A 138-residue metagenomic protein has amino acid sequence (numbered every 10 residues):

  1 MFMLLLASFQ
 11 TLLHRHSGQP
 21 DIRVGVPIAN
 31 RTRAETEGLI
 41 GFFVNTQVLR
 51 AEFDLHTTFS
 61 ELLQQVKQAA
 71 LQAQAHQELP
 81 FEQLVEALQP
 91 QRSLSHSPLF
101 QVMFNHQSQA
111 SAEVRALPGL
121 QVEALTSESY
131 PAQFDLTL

Functional and structural regions predicted by a protein language model:
M1-L138: Adenylate-forming
